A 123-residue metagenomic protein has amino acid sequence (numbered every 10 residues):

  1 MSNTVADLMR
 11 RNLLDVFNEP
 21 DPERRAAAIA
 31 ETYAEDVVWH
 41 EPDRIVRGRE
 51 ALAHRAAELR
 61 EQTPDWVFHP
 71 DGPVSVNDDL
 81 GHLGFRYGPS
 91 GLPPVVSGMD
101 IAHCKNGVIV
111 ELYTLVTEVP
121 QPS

Functional and structural regions predicted by a protein language model:
M1-S123: C-terminal and inter-domain tail/linker signature
